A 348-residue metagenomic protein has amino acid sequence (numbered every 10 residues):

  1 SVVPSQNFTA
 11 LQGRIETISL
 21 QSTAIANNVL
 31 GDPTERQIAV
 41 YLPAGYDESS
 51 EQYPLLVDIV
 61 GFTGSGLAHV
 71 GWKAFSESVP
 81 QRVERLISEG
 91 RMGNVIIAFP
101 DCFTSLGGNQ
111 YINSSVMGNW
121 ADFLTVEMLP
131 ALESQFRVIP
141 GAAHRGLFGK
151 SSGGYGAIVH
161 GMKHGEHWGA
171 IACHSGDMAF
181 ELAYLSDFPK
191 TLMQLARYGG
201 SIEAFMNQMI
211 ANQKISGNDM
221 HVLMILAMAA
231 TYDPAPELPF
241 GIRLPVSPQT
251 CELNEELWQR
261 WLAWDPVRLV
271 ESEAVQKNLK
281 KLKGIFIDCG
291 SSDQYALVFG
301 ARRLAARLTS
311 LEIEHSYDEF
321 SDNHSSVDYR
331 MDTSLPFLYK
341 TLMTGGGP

Functional and structural regions predicted by a protein language model:
S1-P348: Non-catalytic cap/lid and distal C-terminal segments of serine-dependent acyl enzymes
